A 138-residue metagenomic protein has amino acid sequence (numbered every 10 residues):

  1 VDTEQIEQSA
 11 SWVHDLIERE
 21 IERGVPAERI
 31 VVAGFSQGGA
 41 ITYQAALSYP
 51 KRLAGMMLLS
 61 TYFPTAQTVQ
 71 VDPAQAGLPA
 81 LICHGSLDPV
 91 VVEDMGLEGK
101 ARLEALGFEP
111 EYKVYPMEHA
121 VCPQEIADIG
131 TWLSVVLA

Functional and structural regions predicted by a protein language model:
V1-R29: Serine-hydrolase catalytic machinery in alpha/beta-hydrolase-like enzymes
E7-A10, H14, E18, L47 (+2 more regions): Amphipathic, non-transmembrane alpha-helical secondary structure
P26-A76: Primarily recognizes the serine-hydrolase "nucleophile elbow" in alpha/beta-hydrolase and SGNH/GDSL folds
E28, Q75-A80, L106-E109: Short, proline-enriched alpha-helix->beta-strand connector loops that line the catalytic pocket of alpha/beta-hydrolase
A33, M57, C83, E111-K113: Conserved Rossmann-like nucleotide-binding pocket used by diverse enzymes that bind dinucleotide cofactors
L81-H84, D88: Short beta-strand/loop motif that positions the catalytic acidic residue of the alpha/beta-hydrolase fold
D94-A138: C-terminal catalytic histidine-bearing segment of alpha/beta-hydrolase fold enzymes
